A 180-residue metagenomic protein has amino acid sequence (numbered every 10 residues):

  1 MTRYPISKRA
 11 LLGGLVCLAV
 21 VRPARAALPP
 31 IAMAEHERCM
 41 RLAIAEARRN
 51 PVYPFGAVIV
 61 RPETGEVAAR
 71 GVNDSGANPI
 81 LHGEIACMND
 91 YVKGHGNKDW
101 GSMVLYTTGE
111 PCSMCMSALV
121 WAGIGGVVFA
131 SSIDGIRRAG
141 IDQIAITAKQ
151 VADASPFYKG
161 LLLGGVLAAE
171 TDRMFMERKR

Functional and structural regions predicted by a protein language model:
T2-N50, P111, S117-R180: Zinc-dependent deaminase
P51-F55: Short, basic and Ser/Thr-rich N-terminal targeting/leader segments
G56-V60: Short beta-strand scaffold segments in enzyme catalytic cores
E63-A68: Short, glycine-anchored, charge-dense loop/turn motifs used at functional sites
A69-S75: Short beta->alpha transition motifs characteristic of CBS
G76-N89: A short, polar/charged loop-to-alpha-helix boundary motif
K93-G101, V128: Phosphate-handling active-site elements
W100-G109: Immediate flanking context of iron-sulfur cluster ligation sites
